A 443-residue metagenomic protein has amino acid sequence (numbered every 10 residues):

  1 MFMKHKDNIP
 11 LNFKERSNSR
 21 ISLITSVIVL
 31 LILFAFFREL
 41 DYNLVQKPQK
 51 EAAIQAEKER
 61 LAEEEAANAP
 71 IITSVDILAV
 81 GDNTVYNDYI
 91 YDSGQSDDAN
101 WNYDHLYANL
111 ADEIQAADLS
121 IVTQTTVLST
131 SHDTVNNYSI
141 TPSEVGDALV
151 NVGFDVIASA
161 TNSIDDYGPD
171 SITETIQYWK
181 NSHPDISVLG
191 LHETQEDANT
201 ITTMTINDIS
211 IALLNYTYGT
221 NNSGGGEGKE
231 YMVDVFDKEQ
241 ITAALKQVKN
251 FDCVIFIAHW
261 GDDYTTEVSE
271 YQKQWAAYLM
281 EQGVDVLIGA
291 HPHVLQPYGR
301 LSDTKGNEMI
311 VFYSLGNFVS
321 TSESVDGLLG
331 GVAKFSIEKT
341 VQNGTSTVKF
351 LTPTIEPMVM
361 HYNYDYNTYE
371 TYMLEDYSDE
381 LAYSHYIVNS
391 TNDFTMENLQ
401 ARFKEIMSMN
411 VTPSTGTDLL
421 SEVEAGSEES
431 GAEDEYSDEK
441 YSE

Functional and structural regions predicted by a protein language model:
M1-F13: N-terminal targeting leaders characterized by basic, low-complexity, disordered sequences that direct proteins
F2-H5, I21-E443: Acidic, metal/ion-coordinating pockets
